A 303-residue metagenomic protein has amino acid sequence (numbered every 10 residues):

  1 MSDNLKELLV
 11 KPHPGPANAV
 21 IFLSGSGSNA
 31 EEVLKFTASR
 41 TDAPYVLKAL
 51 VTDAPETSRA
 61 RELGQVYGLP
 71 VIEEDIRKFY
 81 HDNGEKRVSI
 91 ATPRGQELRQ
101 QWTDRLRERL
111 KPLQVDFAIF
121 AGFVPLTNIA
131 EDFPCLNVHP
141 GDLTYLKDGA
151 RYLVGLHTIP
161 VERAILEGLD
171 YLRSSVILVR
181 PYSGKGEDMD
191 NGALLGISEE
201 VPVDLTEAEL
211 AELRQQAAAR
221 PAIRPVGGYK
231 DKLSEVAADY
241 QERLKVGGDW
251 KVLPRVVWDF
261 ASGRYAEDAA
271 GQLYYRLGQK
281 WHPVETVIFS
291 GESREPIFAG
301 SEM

Functional and structural regions predicted by a protein language model:
M1-M303: One-carbon transfer enzymes
